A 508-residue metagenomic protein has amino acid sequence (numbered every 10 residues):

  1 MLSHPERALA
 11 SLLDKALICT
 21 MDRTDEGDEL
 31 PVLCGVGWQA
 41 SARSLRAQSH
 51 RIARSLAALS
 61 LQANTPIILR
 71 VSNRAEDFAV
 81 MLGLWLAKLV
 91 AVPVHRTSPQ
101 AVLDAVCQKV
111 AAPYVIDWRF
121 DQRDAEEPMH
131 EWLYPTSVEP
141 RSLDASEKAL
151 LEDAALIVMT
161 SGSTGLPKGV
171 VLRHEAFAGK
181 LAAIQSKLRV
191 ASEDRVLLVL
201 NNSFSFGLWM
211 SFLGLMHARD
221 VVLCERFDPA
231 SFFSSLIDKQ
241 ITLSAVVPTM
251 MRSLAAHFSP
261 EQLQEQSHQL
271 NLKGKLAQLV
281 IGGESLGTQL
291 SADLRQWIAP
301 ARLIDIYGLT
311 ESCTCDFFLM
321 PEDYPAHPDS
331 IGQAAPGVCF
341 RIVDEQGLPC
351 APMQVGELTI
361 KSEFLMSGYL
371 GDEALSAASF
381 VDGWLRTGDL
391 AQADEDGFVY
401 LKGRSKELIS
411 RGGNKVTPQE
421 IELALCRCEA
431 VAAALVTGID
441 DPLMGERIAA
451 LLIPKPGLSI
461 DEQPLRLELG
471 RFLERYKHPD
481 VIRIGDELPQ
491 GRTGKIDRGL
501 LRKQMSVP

Functional and structural regions predicted by a protein language model:
E6-R7, E139-M159, L166, R189-R195: Conserved pre-ATP/AMP-binding loop-to-beta segment of ANL
S11-S41: AMP-dependent adenylate-forming
E29-S60, T65-R74, P99-D104, E175: Conserved AMP-binding/adenylate-forming core of the ANL superfamily
S41-R43, A155-A182: Conserved AMP-binding A3 loop
A178-R195, S203-L243, H257: Conserved AMP-binding/adenylation subdomain of ANL enzymes
I241-A245, A255-A326, C339: Gly/Ser/Thr-rich phosphate-binding loop
S244, S362, S367-G368, L390-K477 (+3 more regions): AMP-binding/adenylate-forming catalytic core of the ANL superfamily
F317, Q333-G337, L348-S379, V416: Conserved ATP/PPi-binding loop(s) of AMP-dependent carboxylate-activating enzymes
